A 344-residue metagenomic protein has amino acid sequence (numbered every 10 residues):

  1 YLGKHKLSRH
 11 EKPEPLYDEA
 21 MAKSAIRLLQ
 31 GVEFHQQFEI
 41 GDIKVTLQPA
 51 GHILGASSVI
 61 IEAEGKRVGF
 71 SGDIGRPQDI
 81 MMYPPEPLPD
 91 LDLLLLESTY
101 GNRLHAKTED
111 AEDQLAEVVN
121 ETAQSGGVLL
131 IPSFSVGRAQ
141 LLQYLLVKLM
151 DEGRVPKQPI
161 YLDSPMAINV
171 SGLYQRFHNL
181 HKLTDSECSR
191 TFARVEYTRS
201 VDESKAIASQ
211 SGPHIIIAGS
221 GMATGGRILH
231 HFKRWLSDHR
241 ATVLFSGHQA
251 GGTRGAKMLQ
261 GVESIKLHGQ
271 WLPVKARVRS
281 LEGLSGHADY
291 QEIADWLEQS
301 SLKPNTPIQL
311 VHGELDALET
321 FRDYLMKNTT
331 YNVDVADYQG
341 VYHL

Functional and structural regions predicted by a protein language model:
Y1-L141, V147-R154, P159: His/Asp/Glu-rich metal-coordinating catalytic cores of metallo-dependent phosphodiesterases/hydrolases acting on
L47-A50, G69-I74, L95-T99, I131-F134 (+7 more regions): Active-site neighborhood of phospho(di)ester-bond hydrolases with catalytic His/Asp-centered motifs
E86-D90, R154-V155, R234-H239, W271 (+1 more regions): Short, conserved loop/helix-junction motifs that constitute active-site signature segments in enzyme catalytic cores
S98-E112, I131, S189, A276-D295: Glycine-rich phosphate-binding "P-loop"
E117-T253, K266, V311: Hard-cation-handling environments
S164-V170, Q175, V243-M258, E263-L284 (+1 more regions): Short, flexible loop segments at boundaries between secondary-structure elements
R227-F232, S285-L302: A short, acidic, amphipathic alpha-helical segment used as a generic capping/interface helix at domain edges
I228, I308, V333: Hydrophobic, well-ordered secondary-structure elements that form the walls of internal hydrophobic environments
